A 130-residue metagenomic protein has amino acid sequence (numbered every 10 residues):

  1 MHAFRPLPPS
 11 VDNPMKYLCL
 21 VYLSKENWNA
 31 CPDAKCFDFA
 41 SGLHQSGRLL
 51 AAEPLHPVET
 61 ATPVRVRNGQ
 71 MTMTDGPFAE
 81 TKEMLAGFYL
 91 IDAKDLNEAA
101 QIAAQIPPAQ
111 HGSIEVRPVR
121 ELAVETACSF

Functional and structural regions predicted by a protein language model:
H2-F130: Conserved, structured core segments of small domains
